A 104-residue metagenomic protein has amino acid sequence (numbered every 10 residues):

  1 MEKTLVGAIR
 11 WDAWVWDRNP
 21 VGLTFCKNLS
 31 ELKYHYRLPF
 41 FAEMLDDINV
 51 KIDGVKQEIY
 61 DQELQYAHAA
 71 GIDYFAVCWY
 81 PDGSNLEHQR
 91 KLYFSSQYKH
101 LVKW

Functional and structural regions predicted by a protein language model:
M1-W104: Glycan-processing catalytic domains of CAZymes
